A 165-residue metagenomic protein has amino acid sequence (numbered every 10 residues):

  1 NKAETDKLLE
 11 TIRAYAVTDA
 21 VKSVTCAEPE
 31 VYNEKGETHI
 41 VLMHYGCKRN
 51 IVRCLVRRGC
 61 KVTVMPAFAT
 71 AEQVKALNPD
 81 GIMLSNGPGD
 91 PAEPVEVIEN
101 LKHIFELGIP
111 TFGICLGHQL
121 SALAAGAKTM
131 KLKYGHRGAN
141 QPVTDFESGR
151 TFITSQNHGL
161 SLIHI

Functional and structural regions predicted by a protein language model:
N1-E72, A76-L77, P91: RNA-binding accessory domains that recognize and position tRNA/RNA substrates
A76, G81, N86-S161: Cysteine-nucleophile active-site neighborhood
I163-I165: Conserved small/polar residues in nucleotide/adenosyl-binding loops
